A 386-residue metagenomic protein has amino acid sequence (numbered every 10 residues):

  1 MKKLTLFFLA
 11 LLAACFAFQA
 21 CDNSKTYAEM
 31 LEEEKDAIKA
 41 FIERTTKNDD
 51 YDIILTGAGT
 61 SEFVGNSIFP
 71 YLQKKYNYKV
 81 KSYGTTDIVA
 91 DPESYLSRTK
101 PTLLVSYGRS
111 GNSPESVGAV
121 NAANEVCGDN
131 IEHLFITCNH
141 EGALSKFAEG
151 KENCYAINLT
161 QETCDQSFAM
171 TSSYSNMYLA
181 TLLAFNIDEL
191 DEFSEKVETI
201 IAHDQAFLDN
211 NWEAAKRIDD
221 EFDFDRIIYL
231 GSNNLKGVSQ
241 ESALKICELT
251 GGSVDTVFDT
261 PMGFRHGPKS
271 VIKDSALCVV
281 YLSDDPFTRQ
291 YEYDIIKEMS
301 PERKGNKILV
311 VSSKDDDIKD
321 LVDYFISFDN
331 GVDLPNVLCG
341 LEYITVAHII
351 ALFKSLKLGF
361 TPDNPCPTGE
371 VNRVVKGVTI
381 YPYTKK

Functional and structural regions predicted by a protein language model:
M1-L4: Positively charged n-region of N-terminal signal peptides that target proteins for export
L6-A10: Small-residue packing motifs within transmembrane alpha-helices
A17-A20: C-terminal motif of bacterial Sec signal peptides marking the signal peptidase cleavage site
K25-D49, E152-V279, G359-K386: Active-site phosphate/pyrophosphate-binding segments
T46-I200, A276, Y281-V322, S327-G331: Glycine-rich phosphate-binding loops that contact phosphosugars or nucleotide phosphates
F63-I68, Y229, S239-E248, I344-I349: Conserved phosphate/anionic-ligand binding catalytic regions in large, soluble enzymes, centered on
N186, G252, D284, P301 (+3 more regions): Short, well-ordered loop/turn and helix-capping segments at boundaries between secondary-structure elements and domains
K307, D316-D317, V322-K386: Charge-biased C-terminal accessory regions appended to nucleic-acid-, cytoskeletal NTPase
